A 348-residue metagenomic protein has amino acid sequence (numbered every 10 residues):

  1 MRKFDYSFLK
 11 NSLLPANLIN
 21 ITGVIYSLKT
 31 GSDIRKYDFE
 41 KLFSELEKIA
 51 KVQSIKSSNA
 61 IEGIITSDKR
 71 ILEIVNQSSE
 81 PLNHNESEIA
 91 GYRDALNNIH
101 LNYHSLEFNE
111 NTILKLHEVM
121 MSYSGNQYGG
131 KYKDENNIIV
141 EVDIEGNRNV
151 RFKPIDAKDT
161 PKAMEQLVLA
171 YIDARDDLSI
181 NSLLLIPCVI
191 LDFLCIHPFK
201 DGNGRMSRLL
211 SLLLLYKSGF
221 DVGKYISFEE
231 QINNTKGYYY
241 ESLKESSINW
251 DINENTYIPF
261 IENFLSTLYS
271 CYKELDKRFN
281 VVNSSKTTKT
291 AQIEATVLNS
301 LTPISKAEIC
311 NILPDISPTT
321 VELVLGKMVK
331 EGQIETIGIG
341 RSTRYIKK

Functional and structural regions predicted by a protein language model:
M1-K348: FIC/Doc superfamily catalytic core
